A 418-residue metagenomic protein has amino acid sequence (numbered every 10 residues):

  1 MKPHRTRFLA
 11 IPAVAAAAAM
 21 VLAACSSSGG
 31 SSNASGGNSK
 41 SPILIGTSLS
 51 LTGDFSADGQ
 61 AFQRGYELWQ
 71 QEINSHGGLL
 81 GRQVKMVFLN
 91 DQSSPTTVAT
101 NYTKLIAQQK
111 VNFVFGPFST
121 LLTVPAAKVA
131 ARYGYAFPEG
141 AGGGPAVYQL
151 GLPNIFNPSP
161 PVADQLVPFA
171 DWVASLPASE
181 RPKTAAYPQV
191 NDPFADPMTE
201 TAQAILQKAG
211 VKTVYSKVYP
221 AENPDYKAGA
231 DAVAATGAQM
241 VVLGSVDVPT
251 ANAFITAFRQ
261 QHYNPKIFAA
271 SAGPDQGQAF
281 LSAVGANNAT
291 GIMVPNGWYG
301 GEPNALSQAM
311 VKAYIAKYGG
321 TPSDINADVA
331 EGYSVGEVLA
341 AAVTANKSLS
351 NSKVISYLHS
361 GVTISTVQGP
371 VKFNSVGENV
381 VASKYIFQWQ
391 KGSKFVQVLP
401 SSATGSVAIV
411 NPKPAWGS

Functional and structural regions predicted by a protein language model:
M1-L44, S75, K413-S418: Short, low-complexity disordered leader/linker segments with a strong preference for bacterial N-terminal type II
H4, S31-A34, N38, L44 (+5 more regions): Beta-alpha junction/loop-to-helix N-cap segments that form part of ligand/metal-binding clefts
L51-D54, D91-T96, S119-V124, G142-V147 (+7 more regions): Solvent-exposed loop/turn segments at secondary-structure junctions within structured extracellular/periplasmic domains
R64-M86, E180, Q207-V211: Signal peptide-proximal N-terminal region of secreted/periplasmic/extracellular or secretory-lumen proteins
K110-S216, K266-G291: Extracytoplasmic ligand/sensor domains, especially the bilobed periplasmic-binding protein
T120-K128, A238-Q261, G336-V338: Hydrophobic alpha-helical
F258-Y333, S401-G405, P412-W416: Extracellular/periplasmic periplasmic-binding protein-like sensory domains
K317-V329, A340-V398: Segments of small-molecule ligand-sensing domains
